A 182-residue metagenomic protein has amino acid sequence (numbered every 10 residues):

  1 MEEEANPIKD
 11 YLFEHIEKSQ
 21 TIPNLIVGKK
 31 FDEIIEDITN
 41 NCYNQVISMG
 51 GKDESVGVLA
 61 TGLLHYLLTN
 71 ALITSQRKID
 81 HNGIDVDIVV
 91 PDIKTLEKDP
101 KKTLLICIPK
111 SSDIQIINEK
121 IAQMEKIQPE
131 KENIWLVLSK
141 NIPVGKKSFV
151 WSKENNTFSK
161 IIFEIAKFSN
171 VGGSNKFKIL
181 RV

Functional and structural regions predicted by a protein language model:
M1-G62: Interdomain/boundary linker segments immediately adjacent to catalytic/signaling cores
N6, D10, E14, Y66 (+2 more regions): Charged/polar, solvent-exposed surface patches and flexible loops
E54, H65-D87: A short acidic/basic microdomain associated with nuclease active sites
H81-G83, K94-L96, S112, I142: Residues that cap or initiate secondary-structure elements
D85-V89, K146-K147: Short, solvent-exposed polar/charged micro-motifs at secondary-structure junctions
I88-P91, I121: Short, well-ordered amphipathic alpha-helices
V90-L105: Active-site beta-strand-loop-beta-strand hairpin of nuclease catalytic cores that positions key catalytic residues
K101, C107-V182: Charged, structured surface patches that assemble and position nucleic-acid processing machinery
